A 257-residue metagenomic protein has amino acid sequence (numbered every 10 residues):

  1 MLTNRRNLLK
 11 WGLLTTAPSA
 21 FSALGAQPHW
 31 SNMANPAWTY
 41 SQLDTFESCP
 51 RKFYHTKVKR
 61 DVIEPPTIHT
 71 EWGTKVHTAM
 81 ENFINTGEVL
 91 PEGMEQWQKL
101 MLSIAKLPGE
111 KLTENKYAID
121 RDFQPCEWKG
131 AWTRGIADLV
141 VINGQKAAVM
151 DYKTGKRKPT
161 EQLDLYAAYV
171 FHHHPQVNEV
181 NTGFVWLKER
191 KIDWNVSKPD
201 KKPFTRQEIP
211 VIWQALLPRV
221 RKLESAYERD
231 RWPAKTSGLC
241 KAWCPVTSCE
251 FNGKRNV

Functional and structural regions predicted by a protein language model:
M1-N7: N-terminal secretory signal peptides
L8, L13-L14, P18-V257: RecB-family 4Fe-4S metal-dependent nuclease core
